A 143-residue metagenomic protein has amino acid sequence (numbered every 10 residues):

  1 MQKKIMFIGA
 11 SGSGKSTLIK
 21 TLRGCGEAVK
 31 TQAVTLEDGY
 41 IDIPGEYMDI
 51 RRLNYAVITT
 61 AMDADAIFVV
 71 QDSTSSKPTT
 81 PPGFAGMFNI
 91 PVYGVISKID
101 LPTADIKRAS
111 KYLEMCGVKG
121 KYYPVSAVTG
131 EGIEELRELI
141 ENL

Functional and structural regions predicted by a protein language model:
M1-I43: Conserved G1/Walker A P-loop phosphate-binding module
K15, S76-T79, I133: Short, well-ordered alpha-helical microsegments
R23, I41-G86: Switch II of P-loop NTPase G domains
Q32-V34, T59-D63, F84-I90, G117 (+1 more regions): Conserved catalytic network of the ASCE P-loop NTPase/AAA+ motor domain
G45-Y47, T74-S76, I99-P102, V128-E131: Conserved nucleotide-binding/hydrolysis micro-motifs of P-loop NTPases
R51, G83, I96, D100-L101 (+1 more regions): Conserved P-loop NTPase architecture
A64-Q71, F88-D100, C116-S126: Conserved beta-strand/loop subsegment of P-loop NTPase cores
P102-L143: Canonical P-loop GTPase G-domain recognition
